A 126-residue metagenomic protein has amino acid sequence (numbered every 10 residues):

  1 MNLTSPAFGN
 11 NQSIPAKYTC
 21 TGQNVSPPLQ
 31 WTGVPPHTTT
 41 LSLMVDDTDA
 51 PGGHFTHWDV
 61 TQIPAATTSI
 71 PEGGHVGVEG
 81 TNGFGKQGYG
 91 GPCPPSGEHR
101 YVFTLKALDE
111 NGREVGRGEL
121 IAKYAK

Functional and structural regions predicted by a protein language model:
M1-K126: N-terminus-centered regions that define maturation/targeting leaders and the start of the first functional domain
